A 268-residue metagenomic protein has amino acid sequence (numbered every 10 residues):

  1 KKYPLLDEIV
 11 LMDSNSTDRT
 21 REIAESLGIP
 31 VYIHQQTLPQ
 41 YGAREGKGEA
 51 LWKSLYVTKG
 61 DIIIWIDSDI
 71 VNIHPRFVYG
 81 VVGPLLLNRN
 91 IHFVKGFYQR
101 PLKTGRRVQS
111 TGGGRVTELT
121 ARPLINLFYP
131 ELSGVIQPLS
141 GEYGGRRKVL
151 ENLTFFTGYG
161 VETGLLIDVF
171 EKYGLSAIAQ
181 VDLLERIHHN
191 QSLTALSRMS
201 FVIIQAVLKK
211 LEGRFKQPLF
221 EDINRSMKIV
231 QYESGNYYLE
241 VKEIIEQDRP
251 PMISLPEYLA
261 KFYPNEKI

Functional and structural regions predicted by a protein language model:
K1-L6: Short, acidic, metal-binding catalytic loop of nucleotide-sugar glycosyltransferases
D7, R21-E49: Conserved donor nucleotide-binding strand/loop of the catalytic core
D13-R21: A conserved acidic beta->alpha catalytic loop
P39-K47, L51, I73-R147: Acceptor/aglycone-binding surface of glycosyltransferases and processive sugar-polymer synthases
I63: Short aromatic/hydrophobic "clamp" motif used to bind/position activated sugar donors
D67-I73: The conserved acidic donor/metal-binding loop of glycosyltransferases
G112-A206: Conserved catalytic loops of nucleotide-sugar-dependent glycosyltransferases that act on lipid-linked
Q191-I268: Terminal low-complexity segments of carbohydrate-biosynthetic enzymes
